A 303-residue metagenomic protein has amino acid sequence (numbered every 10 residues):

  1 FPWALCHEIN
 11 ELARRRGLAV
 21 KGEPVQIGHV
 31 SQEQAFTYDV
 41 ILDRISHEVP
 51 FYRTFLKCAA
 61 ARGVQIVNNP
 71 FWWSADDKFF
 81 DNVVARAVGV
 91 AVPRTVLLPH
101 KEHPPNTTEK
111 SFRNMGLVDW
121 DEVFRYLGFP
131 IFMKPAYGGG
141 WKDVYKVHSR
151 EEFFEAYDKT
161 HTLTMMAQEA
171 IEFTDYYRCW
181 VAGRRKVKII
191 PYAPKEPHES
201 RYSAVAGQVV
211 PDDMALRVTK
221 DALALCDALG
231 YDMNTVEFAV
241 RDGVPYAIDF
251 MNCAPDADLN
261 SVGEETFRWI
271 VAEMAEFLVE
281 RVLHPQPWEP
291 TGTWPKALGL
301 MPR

Functional and structural regions predicted by a protein language model:
F1-K110: Conserved N-proximal alpha/beta basic substrate-recognition cap immediately N-terminal to, or forming the N-lobe
I9-R16, A59, L127, C226 (+2 more regions): Hydrophobic, Leu/Ile/Phe/Ala-enriched alpha-helical segments that form helix-helix packing faces
E33, A87, E122-F124, C226 (+1 more regions): Structural motif
A60-G63, F71-Y177, G183, A204-K220: Active-site nucleotide/adenylate-binding loops and adjacent lid/helix of ATP-dependent enzymes
H161-T164, A170-A204, T219-T235, A239-L259: Phosphate-binding core of ATP-grasp and ATP-grasp-like enzymes
H198-Y246, W269-Q286, T291-P302: A long amphipathic alpha-helix within ATP-dependent nucleotide-binding catalytic cores
L259-T266: A short acidic/glycine-rich loop-to-helix N-cap element
